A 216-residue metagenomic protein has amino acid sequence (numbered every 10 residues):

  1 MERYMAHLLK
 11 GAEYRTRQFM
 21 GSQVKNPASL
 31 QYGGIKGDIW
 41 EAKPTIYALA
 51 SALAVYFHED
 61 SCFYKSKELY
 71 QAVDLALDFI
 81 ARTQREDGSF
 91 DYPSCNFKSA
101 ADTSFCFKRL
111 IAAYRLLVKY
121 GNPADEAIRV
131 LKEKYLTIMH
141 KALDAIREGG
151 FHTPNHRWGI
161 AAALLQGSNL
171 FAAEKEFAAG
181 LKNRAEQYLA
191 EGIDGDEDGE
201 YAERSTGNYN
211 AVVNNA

Functional and structural regions predicted by a protein language model:
M1-Y47, K67, Q71-F79, T83: Low-complexity, Ser/Thr/Pro/Gly-enriched N-terminal "stalk/linker" regions
D38-C62, S66-A216: Aromatic-lined, polymer-binding surfaces characteristic of secreted/periplasmic polysaccharide-degrading enzymes
